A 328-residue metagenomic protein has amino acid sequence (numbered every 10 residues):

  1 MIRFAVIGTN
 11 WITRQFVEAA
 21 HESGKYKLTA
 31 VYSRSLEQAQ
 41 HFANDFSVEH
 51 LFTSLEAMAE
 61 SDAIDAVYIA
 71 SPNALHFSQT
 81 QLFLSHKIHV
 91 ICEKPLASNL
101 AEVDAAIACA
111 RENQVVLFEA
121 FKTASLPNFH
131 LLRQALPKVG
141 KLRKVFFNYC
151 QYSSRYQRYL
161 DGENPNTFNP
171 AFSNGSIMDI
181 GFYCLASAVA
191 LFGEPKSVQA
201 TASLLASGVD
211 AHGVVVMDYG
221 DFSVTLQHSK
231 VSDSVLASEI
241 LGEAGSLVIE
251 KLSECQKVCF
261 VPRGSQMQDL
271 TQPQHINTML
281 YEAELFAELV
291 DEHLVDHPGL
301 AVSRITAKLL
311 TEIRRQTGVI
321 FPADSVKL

Functional and structural regions predicted by a protein language model:
M1, A66-Y68, D104, L285-L328: C-terminal helix-rich "cap/oligomerization" subdomain common to oxidoreductases
M1-F46: N-terminal Rossmann-like dinucleotide-binding module
F46-C109: Beta-loop-alpha module in the N-terminal Rossmann-like domain of NAD(P)-dependent dehydrogenases, especially those
F52, C92, L117-E119, I249: Hydrophobic residues in well-ordered beta-strands that form the structural core
A105-T123, K141-K144: Rossmann-fold dehydrogenase core element
L126-P195: Predominantly a Rossmann-like dinucleotide-binding segment in NAD(P)-dependent oxidoreductases
C184-C255, E284-E292, K327: Contiguous beta-strand/loop segments that form the cofactor/metal-binding neighborhood of enzyme cores
L270-E284: Active-site loop of classical SDR/Rossmann-like NAD(P)-dependent oxidoreductases, centered on the catalytic Tyr-X3-Lys
